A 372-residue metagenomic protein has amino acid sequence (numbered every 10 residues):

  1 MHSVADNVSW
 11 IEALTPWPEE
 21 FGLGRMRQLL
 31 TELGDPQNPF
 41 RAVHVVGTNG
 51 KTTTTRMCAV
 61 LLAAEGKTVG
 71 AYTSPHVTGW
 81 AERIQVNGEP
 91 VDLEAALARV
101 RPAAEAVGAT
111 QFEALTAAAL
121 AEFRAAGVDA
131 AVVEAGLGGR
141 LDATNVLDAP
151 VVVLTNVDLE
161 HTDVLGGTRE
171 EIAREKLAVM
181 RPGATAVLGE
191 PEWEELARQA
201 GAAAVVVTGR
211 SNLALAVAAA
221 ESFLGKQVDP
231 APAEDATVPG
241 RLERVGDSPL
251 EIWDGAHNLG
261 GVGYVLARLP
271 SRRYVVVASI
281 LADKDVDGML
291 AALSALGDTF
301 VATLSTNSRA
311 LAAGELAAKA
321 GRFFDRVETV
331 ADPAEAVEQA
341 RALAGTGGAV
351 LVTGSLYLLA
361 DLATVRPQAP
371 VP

Functional and structural regions predicted by a protein language model:
M1-P18: Charged, amphipathic alpha-helical linker segments immediately N-terminal to NTP-binding catalytic cores
I11, T48, V69, V132 (+7 more regions): Residue-level signal for inorganic ion chemistry
W17-E19, L23-N38, A64-L147, D163-G166 (+1 more regions): ATP-dependent carboxylate-amine ligase catalytic core
P39-R41, A125, A130-V133, D142-V153 (+2 more regions): Nucleotide phosphate-binding/pyrophosphate-handling subdomain across enzymes that bind or process nucleotide phosphates
R41, V45, T53-G70: A conserved segment at the C-terminal end of the G1
C58, R140-P150, A363-R366: Short Gly/Thr/Asp-enriched flexible loops that form oxyanion-binding sites at enzyme active sites
G136-L141, D148-A202, V286-L290: Conserved catalytic-core segment of NTP-binding enzymes
P191-R210, E221, L250-E251, L290-A349: C-terminal helical cap/extension that packs against the catalytic core of soluble nucleotide-cofactor enzymes
